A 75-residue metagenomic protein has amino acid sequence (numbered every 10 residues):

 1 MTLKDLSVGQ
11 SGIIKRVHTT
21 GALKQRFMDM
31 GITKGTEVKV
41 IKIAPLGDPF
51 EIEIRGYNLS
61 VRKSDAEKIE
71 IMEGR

Functional and structural regions predicted by a protein language model:
M1-T2: Absolute protein N-terminus
T19, I43: Short, conserved catalytic or interaction motifs in soluble domains
L23-R26, T36: Short alpha-helix capping/helix-loop boundary micro-motifs
M28-M30: Methionine-biased hydrophobic packing positions in alpha-helices, especially within tandem helical repeat solenoids
A44-R75: C-terminal structural segments of small proteins and small subunits
